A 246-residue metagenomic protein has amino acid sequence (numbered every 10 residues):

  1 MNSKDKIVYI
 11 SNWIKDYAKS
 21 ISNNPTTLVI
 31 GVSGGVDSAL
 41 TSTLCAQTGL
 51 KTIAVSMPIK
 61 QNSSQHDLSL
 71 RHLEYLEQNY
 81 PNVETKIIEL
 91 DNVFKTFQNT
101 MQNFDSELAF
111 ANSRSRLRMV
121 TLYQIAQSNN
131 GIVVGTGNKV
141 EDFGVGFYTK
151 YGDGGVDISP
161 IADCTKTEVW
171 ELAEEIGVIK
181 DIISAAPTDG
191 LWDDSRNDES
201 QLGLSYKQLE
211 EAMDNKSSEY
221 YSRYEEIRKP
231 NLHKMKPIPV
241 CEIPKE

Functional and structural regions predicted by a protein language model:
N2-I30, T43-I53, K60-Q61, H72-V93 (+5 more regions): ATP/NTP-dependent adenylation/nucleotidyl-transfer catalytic domains that generate, transfer, or process NMP-activated
G35: Conserved G/P- and acidic residue-centered "switch" motifs that form tight phosphate/ATP-binding loops in soluble
A39-L40: Phosphate-binding Walker
Q65: Conserved Walker A/P-loop ATP-binding site and its immediately adjacent core in helicase/helicase-like ATPase domains
S69: Conserved SAM-binding loop
R114-R118: Active-site glycine-rich loop that binds ribose-phosphate moieties when present
